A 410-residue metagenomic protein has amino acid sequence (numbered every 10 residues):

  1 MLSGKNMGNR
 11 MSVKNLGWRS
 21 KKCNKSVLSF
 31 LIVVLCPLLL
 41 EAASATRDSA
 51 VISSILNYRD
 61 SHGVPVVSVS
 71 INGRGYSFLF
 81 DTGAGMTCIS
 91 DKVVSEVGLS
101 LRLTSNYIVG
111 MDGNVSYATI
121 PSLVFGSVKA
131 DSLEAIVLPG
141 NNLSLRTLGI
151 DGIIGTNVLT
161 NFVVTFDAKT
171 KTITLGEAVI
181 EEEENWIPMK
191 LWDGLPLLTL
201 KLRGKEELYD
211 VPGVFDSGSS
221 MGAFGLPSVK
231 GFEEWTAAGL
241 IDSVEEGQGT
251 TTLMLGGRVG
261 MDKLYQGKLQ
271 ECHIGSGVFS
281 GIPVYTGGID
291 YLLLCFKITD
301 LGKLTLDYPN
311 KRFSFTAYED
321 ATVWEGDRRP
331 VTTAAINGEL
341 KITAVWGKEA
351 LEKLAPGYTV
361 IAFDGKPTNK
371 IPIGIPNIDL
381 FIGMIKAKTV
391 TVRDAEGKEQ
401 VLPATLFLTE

Functional and structural regions predicted by a protein language model:
M1-N24: N-terminal secretory signal peptides that target proteins for export/translocation
N6-G8, C23, L31, A43-A45 (+1 more regions): Intrinsically disordered/low-complexity terminal segments and short unstructured peptides
S29-L38: Bacterial N-terminal signal peptides
A42-E410: Pepsin/retropepsin-fold aspartyl endopeptidases
